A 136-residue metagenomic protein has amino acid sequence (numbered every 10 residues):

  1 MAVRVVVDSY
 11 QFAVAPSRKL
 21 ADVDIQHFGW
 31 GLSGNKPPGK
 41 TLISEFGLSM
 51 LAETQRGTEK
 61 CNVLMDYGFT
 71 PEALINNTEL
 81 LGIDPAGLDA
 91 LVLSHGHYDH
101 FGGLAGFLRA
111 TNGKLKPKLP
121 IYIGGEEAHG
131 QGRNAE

Functional and structural regions predicted by a protein language model:
M1-A2: Extreme N-terminal starter segment of soluble prokaryotic enzymes
V5-A13: Short polar catalytic/cofactor-binding loops
Y10-Q11, D24-L81: Conserved beta-strand hairpin/beta-sheet module of binuclear metal-dependent hydrolase folds, prominently
R18-V23: Short Gly/aromatic-enriched secondary-structure transition segments
E72-Y122: Active-site metal-binding motif and surrounding structural segment of the metallo-beta-lactamase
I123-E127: Short, structured patches in soluble enzyme cores that scaffold and shape functional sites
A128-E136: Metallo-beta-lactamase
